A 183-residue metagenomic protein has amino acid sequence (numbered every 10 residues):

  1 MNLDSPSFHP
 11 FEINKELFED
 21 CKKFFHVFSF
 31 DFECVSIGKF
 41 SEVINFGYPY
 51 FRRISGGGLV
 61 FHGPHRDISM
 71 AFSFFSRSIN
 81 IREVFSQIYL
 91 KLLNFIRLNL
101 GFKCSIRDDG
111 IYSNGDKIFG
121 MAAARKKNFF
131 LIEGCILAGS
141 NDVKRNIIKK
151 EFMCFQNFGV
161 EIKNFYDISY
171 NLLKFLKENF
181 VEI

Functional and structural regions predicted by a protein language model:
M1-N45, F51-R53, G58-L59, F74-F75 (+1 more regions): Active-site loop/lid in soluble adenylation, ligation, and acyl-transfer enzymes
K23, F75-S105, K117-I183: Long, positively charged amphipathic alpha-helical accessory segments at protein N-termini or as interdomain linkers
S29-D31, P64-R66, S105, N128-F130: A short, structural micro-pattern
F30, V35, S41, I106-D116 (+1 more regions): Ser/Thr-rich, low-complexity intrinsically disordered terminal regions
Y50-R52, C104-I106: General beta-strand structural signal in soluble alpha/beta enzymes
G58-F61, L131: Conserved phosphate/anionic-ligand binding catalytic regions in large, soluble enzymes, centered on
F61-F74: DPxDG-like acidic metal-binding loop motif
